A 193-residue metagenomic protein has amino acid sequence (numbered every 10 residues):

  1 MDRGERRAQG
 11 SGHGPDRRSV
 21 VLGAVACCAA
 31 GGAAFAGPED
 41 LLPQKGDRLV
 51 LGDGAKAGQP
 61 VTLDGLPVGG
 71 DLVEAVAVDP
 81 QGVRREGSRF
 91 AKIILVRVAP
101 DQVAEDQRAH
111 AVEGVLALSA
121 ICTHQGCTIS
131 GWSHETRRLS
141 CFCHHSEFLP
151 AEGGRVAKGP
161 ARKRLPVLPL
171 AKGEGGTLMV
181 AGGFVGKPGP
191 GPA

Functional and structural regions predicted by a protein language model:
R3-C28: N-terminal secretory signal peptides and thylakoid transit peptides that target proteins across membranes
R7-A8, A109, C141, A157: A general structural-boundary detector
A30-A33: N-terminal signal peptide c-region/cleavage motif recognized by signal peptidases
G37-I121, C127-G131, K172-A193: N-terminal pre-ligand scaffold of iron-sulfur
V115-A181: Cys/His-clustered metal-coordination modules, chiefly Zn-binding fingers
